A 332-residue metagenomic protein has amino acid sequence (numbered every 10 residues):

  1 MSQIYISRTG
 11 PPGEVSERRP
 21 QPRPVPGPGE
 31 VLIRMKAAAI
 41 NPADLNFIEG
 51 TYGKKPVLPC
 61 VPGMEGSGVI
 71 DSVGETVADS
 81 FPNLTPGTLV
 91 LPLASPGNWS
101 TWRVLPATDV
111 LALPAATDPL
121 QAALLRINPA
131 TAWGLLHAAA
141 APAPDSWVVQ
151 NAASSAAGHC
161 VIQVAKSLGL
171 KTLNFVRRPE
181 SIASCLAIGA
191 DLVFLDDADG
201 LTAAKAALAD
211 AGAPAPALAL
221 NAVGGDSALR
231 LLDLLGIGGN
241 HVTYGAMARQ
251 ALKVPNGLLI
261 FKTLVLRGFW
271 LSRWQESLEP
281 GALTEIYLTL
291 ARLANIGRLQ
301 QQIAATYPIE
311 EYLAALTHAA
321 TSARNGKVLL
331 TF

Functional and structural regions predicted by a protein language model:
P22-A39, T51-G97: Glycine-rich beta-strand-centered segment in the early N-terminal region that forms part of a ligand/cofactor-binding
F81-L84, P142, L235: Short, well-ordered loop/turn sites that connect or cap secondary structure elements
L89-A152: NAD(P)H dinucleotide-binding glycine-rich loop of Rossmann-like/cofactor-binding domains, especially the beta1-alpha1
R126-A198: Mid-domain Rossmann-like dinucleotide-binding core that forms the NAD(H)/NADP(H) cofactor-binding site
F175-P179, A222, G245, W270: N-terminal Rossmann-fold cofactor-binding loop
G200-P214: Short amphipathic alpha-helix with an adjacent loop that forms part of the alpha/beta core around
A213, R298-A305, L313-F332: C-terminal capping/lid region of NAD(P)-dependent oxidoreductase domains
D226-R298, T331-F332: Glycine-rich phosphate-binding loop and adjacent beta-alpha segment of Rossmann(oid) nucleotide-cofactor-binding
